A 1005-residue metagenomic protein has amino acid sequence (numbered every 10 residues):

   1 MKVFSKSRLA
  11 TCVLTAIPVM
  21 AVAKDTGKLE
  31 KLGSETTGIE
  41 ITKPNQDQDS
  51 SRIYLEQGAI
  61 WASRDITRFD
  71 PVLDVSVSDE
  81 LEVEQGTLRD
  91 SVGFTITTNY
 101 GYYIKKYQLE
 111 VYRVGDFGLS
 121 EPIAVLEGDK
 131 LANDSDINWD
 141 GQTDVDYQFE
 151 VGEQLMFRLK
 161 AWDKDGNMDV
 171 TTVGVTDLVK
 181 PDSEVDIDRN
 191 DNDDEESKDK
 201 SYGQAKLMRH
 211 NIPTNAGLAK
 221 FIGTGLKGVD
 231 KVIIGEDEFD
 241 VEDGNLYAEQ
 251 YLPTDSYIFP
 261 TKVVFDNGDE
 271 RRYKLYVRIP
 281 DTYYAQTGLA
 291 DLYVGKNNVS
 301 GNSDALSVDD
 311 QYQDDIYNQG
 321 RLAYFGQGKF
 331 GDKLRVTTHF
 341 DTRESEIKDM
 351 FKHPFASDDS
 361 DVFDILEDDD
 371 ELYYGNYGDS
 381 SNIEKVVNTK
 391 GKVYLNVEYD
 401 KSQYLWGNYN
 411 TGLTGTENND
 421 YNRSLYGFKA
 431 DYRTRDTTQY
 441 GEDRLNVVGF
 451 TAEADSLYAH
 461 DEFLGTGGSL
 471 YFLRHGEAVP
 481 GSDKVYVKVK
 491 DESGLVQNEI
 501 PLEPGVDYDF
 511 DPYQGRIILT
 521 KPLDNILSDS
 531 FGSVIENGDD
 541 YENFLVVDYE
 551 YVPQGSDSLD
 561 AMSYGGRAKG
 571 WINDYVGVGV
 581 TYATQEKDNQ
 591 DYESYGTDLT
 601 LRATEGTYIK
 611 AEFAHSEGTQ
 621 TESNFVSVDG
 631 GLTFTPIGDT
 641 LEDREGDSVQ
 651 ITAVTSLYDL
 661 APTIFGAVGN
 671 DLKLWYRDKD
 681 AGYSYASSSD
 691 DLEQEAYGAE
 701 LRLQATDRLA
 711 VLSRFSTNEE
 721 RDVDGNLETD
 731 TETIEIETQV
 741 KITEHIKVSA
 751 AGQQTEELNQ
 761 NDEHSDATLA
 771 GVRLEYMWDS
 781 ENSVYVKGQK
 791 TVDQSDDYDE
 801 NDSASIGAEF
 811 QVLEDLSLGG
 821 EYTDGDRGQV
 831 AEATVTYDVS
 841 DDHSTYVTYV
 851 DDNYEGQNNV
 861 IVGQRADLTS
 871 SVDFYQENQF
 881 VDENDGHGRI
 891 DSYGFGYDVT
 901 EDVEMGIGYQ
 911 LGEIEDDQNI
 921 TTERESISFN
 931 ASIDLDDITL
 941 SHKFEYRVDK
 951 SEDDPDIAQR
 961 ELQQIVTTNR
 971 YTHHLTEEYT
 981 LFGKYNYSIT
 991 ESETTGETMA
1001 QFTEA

Functional and structural regions predicted by a protein language model:
K2-A23: Gram-negative bacterial Sec-dependent N-terminal signal peptides
D25-T95, N99, G174, L178-N211: Short, compositionally biased P/S/T/A/G/V-rich stretches that sit at domain boundaries
Q57, W61, S91-G93, I187-K206 (+7 more regions): Gram-negative and organellar
V72-Q108, G115, D136-N138, P213-I222 (+2 more regions): Contiguous beta-strand segments within globular domains
I96-Y103, D163, G225-K227, F330: Extracellular acidic, Ser/Thr/Pro-rich low-complexity tracts
L109-R113, I234-E236, V487: Conserved aromatic beta-strand anchor motif in extracellular beta-sandwich/beta-rich domains
P122-V145, G515: Glycine-centered tight-turn motifs at strand-turn-strand junctions
L159-A161, V263: Conserved structural position at the C-terminal beta-strand of extracellular beta-sandwich adhesion modules
